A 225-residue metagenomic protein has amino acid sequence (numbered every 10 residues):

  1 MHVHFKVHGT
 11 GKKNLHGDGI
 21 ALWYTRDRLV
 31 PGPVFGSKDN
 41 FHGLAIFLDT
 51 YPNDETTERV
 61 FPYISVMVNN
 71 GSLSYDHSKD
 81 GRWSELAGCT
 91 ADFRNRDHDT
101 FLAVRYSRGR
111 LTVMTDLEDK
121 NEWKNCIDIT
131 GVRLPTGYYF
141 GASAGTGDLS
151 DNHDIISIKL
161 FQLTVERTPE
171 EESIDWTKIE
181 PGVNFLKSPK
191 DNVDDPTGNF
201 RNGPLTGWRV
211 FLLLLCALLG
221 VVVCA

Functional and structural regions predicted by a protein language model:
M1-A225: Polar, low-complexity loop segments and adjacent catalytic/binding residues used for recognizing and processing sugar
